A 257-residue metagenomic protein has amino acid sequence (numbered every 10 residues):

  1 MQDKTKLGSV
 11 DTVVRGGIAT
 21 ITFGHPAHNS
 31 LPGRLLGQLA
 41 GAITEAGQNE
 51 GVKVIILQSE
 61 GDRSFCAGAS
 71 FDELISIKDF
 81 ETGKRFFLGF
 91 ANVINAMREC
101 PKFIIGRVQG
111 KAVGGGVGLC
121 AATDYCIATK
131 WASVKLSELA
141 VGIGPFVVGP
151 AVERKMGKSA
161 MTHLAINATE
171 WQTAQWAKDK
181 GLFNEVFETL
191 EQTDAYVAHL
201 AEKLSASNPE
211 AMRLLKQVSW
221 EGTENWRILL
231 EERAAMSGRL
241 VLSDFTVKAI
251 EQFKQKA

Functional and structural regions predicted by a protein language model:
M1-Q58, N95: Conserved CoA-thioester-binding segment of acyl-CoA-metabolizing enzymes
M1-T22, A165, T169-L204, A211-E224 (+1 more regions): Amphipathic alpha-helical segments at domain termini/boundaries
I21, L39, L57, S70 (+5 more regions): Terminal peptide-recognition signature
L36, F71, G149, K158-T162 (+3 more regions): A general structural signal for well-ordered alpha-helical segments in protein cores
A42, G89-C100: Catalytic-core regions built around general acid/base machinery
S59-V93, A112: Glycine- (often His-adjacent) and acidic-residue-rich active-site loop that binds/positions the CoA thioester
A96-N208: Crotonase-fold acyl-CoA enzyme core
V218, E232-M236, L240, D244 (+2 more regions): Intrinsically disordered, low-complexity segments enriched in small/flexible residues
